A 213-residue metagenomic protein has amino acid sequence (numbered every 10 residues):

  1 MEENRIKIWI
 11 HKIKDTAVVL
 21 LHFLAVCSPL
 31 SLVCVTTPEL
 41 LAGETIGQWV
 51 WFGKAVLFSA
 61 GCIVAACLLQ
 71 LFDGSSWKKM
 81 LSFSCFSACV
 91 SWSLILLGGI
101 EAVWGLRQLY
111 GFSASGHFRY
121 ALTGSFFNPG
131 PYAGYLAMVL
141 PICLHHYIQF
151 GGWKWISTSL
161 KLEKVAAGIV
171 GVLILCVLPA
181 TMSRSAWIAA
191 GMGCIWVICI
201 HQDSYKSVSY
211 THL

Functional and structural regions predicted by a protein language model:
M1-I10: Short, Lys/Arg-rich, polar N-terminal cytosolic tail immediately upstream of the first transmembrane signal-anchor
W9, D15-C34, K54-D73, K79-F118 (+1 more regions): Alpha-helical transmembrane segments of multi-pass inner-membrane proteins
V35-G43: Membrane-interface helix-loop junction between the first two transmembrane segments
E44-G53: Interfacial loop-to-helix junctions that mark the boundaries of transmembrane helices in multi-pass membrane
